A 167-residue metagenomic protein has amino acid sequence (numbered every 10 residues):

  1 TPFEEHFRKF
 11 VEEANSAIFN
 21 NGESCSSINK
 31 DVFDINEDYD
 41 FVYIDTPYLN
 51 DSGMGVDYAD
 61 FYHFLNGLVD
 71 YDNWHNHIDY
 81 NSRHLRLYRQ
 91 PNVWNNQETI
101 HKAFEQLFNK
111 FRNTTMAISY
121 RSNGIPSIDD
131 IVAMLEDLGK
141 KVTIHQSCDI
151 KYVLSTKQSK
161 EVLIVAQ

Functional and structural regions predicted by a protein language model:
T1-A59, D70-R89: SAM-dependent nucleic-acid methyltransferase catalytic core
P47, S119-N123, S147: Short, loop-centered acidic/histidine patches that primarily coordinate divalent metals
N50-S52, G124-S127, Y152-V153: Flexible loop/turn segments at secondary-structure boundaries
S52-H63, T99-F104: A short, conserved alpha-helix within the catalytic core of class I
V56-D72, N92-V93, D137-L138, I144-Q146: Accessory, usually C-terminal, subdomains that scaffold auxiliary metal cofactors
V69-N76, T114-Y120: Conserved beta-strand signature within the Rossmann-like core of class I S-adenosyl-L-methionine
R89-G139: Conserved Class I SAM-dependent methyltransferase catalytic core
I128-Q167: Class I S-adenosyl-L-methionine
